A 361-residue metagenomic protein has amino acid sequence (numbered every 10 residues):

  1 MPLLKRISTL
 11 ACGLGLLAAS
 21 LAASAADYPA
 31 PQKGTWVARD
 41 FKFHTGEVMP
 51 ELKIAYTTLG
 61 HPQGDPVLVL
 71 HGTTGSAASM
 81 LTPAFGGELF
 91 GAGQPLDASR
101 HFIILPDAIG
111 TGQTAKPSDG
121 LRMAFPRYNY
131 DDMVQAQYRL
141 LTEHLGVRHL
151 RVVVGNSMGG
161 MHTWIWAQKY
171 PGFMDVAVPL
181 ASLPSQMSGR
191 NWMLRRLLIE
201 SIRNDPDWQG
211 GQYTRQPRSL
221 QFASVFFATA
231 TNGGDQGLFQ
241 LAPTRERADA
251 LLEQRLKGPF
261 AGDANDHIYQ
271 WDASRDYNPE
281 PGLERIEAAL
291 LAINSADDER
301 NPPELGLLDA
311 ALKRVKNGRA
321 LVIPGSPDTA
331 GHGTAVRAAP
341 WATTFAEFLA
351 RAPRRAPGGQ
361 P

Functional and structural regions predicted by a protein language model:
T57-D119: N-terminal cap/lid subdomain of alpha/beta-hydrolase-fold enzymes
D131-R151: Conserved acidic catalytic loop of the alpha/beta-hydrolase fold
R148-N191: Conserved hydrolase catalytic core segment
F173-K257: Alpha/beta-hydrolase-fold enzymes
D266-G282: Active-site nucleophile elbow and catalytic-triad environment of alpha/beta-hydrolase enzymes
I286, A292-N294: Short beta-strand/loop motif that positions the catalytic acidic residue of the alpha/beta-hydrolase fold
E299-G306: Conserved alpha/beta-hydrolase "acid-adjacent" motif
V315-P361: Catalytic active-site module of serine/aspartate enzymes centered on a nucleophile-bearing elbow/loop
